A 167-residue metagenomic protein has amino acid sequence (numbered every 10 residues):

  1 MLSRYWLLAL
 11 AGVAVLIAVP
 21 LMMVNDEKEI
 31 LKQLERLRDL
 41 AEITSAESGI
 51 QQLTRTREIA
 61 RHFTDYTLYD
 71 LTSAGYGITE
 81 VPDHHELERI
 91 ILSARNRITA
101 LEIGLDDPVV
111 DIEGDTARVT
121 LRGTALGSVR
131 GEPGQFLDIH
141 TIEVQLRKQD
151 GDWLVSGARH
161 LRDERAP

Functional and structural regions predicted by a protein language model:
Y5-M22: Hydrophobic membrane-insertion alpha-helices, especially the h-region of bacterial N-terminal signal peptides
W6, M23, T116-T120, G134-P167: Short beta-strand edge/turn micro-motifs at domain boundaries
M23-R38: Ser/Thr/Pro/Gly-rich low-complexity linker/stalk segments immediately outside membranes or between
V24, E86-G131: Surface-exposed, charged secondary-structure patches
K28-L31, T44-S48: Short Lys/Arg-rich amphipathic alpha-helical segments
R38-S45, F63-T67, I91-I98: Sec/Tat-exported extracytoplasmic proteins
E47-G75: Short, well-ordered alpha-helical segments enriched in acidic and aromatic residues
I59-A60, T67-L68, L87, V119 (+1 more regions): Hydrophobic pocket/interface hotspot
